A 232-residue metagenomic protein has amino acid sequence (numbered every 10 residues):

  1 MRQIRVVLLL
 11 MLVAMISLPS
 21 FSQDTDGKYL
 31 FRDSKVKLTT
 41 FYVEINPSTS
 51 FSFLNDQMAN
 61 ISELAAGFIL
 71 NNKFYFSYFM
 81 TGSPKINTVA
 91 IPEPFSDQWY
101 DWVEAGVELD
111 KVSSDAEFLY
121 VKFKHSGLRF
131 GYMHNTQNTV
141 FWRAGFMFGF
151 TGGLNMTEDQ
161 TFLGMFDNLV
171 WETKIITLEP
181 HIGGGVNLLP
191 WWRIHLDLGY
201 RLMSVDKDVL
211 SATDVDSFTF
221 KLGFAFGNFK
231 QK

Functional and structural regions predicted by a protein language model:
M1-L30: Bacterial Sec-dependent N-terminal signal peptides
F21-N72, A225-K232: Short glycine/proline- and aromatic-enriched beta-strand/turn motifs that initiate or cap beta-hairpins
K37-V43, N72-F74, N138-A144, P190-I194 (+1 more regions): Outer-envelope beta-barrel architecture signal
F41, M58-S62, F68, V121-S126 (+3 more regions): Residues that define the transmembrane beta-barrel architecture of outer-membrane proteins
V43-F51, F68, Y78-G82, A144-G152 (+3 more regions): Transmembrane beta-barrel strands of outer-membrane/channel proteins
S50-S52, K111-F118, L163-W171, V205-A212: Extracellular loop and loop/strand-boundary signature of outer-membrane beta-barrel proteins
N72-G164, T173-L178, V186-L188: Gram-negative (and chloroplast) outer-membrane scaffold detector with strong preference for beta-barrel transmembrane
P180, G185-K232: Predominantly the C-terminal beta-signal and adjacent terminal strand-loop region of outer-membrane beta-barrel
